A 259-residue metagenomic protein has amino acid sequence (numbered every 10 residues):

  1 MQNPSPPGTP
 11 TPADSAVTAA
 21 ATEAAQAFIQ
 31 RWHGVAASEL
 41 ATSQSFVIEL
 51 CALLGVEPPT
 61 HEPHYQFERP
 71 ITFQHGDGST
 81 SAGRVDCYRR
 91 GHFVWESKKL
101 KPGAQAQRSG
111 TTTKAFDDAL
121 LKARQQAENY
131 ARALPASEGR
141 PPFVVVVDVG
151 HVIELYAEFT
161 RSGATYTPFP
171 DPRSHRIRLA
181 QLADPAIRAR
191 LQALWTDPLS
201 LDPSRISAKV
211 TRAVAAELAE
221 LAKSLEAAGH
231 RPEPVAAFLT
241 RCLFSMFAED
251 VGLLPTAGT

Functional and structural regions predicted by a protein language model:
M1-Q30, D77-G83, H92, S97-E128 (+1 more regions): Short, basic/polar, glycine-containing "phosphate-handling" surface segments that engage DNA
I29-R69: Acidic-basic catalytic patches of nuclease active cores, encompassing PD-(D/E)XK and other metal-cofactor nuclease
A52-P59, R89-R90, P135-G139: Short, solvent-exposed loop/edge-beta patches enriched in aromatic
L54-T60, A248-T259: Short helix-capping/linker segments at secondary-structure and domain boundaries
E57-G91: Active-site metal-binding core of divalent-cation-utilizing nuclease and nuclease-like domains
T60, I71, R173, Q181-A183 (+1 more regions): Solvent-exposed, flexible loop/coil residues
Y65, I71, A164-T165, P170 (+1 more regions): Residue-level signature of transmembrane alpha-helix interfaces in integral membrane proteins
